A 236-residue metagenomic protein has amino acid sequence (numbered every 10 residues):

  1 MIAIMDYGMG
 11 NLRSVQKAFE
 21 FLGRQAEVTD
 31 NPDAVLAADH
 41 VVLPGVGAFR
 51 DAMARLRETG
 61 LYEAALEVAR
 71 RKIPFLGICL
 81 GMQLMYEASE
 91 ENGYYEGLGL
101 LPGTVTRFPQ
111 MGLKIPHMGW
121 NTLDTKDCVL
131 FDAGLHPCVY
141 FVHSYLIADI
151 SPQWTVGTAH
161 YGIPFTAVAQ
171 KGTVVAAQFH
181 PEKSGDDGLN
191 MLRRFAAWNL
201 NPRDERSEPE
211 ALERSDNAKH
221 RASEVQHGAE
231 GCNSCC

Functional and structural regions predicted by a protein language model:
M1, Q25-A37: Short acidic low-complexity segments
I2-G23, E182-K183: N-terminal beta1-alpha1 ligand-phosphate binding loop
G47-M118: Cysteine-nucleophile active-site neighborhood
E87-G162: Pocket-forming structural segment of enzyme catalytic cores
L146-D204, E208, H227, G231-C236: C-terminal and late-domain segments of enzyme folds
R203-R206, R214, R221: Basic polycationic patches enriched in arginine
H220, Q226-H227: Low-complexity, intrinsically disordered or signal/transmembrane-proximal segments
